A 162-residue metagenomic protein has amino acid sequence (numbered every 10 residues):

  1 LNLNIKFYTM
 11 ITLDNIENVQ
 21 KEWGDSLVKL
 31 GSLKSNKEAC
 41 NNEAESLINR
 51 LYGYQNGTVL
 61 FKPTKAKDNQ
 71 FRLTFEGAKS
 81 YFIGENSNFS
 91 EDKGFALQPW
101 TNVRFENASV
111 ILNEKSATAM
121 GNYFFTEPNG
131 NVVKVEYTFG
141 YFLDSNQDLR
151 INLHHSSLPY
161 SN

Functional and structural regions predicted by a protein language model:
N2, Q98-W100, N146: Short, well-ordered coil/turn elements that cap or connect secondary structure elements
N2-N4, T74, R150: Compositionally biased amphipathic helical and low-complexity segments enriched in hydrophobic
L3-N56: Short, low-complexity N-terminal intrinsically disordered segments enriched in polar/charged residues
K6, D92-F95, N107-V110, Y123-T126: Short secondary-structure boundary micro-motifs
I11, N15, I111, N129: Conserved aromatic-histidine-acidic binding/catalytic patches
T12-L13, F71-R72, S90, N131-V132: Alpha-helical interaction segments
N36-N107: A solvent-exposed, acidic/Ser-Thr-rich amphipathic alpha-helical stretch
L112-M120, F124-N162: Short beta-strand edge/turn micro-motifs at domain boundaries
